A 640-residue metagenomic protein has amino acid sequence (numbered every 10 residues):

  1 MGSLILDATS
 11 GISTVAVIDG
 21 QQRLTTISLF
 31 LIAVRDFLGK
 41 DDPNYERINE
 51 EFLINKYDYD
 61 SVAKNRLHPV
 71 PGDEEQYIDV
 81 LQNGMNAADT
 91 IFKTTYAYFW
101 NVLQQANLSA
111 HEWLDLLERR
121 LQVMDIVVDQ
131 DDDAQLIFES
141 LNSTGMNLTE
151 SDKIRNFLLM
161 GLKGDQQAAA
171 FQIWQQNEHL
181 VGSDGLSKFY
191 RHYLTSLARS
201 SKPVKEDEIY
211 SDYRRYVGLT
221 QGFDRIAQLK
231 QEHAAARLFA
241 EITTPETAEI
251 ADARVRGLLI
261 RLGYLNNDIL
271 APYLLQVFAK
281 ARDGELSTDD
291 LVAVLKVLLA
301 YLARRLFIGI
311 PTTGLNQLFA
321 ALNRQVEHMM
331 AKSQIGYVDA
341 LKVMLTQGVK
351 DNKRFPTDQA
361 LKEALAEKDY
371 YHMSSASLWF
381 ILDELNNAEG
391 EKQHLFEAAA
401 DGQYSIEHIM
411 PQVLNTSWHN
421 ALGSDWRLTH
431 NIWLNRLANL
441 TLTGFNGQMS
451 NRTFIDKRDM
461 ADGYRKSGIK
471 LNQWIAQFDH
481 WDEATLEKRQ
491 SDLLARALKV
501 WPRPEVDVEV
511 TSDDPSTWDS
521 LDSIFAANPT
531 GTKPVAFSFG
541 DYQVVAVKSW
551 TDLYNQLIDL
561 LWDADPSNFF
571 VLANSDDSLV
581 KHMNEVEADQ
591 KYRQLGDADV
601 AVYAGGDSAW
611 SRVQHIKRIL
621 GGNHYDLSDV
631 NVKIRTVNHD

Functional and structural regions predicted by a protein language model:
M1-E206, T312, F454-I455, M460-E509: Glycine- and hydrophobic-rich flexible loops that cap the catalytic core of alpha/beta enzyme folds
M1-S10, L108-D115, L238-D252, N266-P272 (+2 more regions): Active-site-adjacent bridging/hinge elements
M1-S13, I335-D482, R489, V500-W501: Betabetaalpha-Me/HNH-type nuclease active-site subdomain
V15-R23, W113-E118, I126-D133, E150 (+8 more regions): Secondary-structure capping and boundary motifs in well-ordered enzyme cores
L24-K40, P411-D425, L561: Short active-site loop/helix that positions an aromatic residue
S151-I154, M160-I381, V500, D507: A cross-family structural signal marking well-folded subdomains
K488, L498-D640: Intrinsically disordered, charged low-complexity linkers and terminal tails that flank or connect structured domains
